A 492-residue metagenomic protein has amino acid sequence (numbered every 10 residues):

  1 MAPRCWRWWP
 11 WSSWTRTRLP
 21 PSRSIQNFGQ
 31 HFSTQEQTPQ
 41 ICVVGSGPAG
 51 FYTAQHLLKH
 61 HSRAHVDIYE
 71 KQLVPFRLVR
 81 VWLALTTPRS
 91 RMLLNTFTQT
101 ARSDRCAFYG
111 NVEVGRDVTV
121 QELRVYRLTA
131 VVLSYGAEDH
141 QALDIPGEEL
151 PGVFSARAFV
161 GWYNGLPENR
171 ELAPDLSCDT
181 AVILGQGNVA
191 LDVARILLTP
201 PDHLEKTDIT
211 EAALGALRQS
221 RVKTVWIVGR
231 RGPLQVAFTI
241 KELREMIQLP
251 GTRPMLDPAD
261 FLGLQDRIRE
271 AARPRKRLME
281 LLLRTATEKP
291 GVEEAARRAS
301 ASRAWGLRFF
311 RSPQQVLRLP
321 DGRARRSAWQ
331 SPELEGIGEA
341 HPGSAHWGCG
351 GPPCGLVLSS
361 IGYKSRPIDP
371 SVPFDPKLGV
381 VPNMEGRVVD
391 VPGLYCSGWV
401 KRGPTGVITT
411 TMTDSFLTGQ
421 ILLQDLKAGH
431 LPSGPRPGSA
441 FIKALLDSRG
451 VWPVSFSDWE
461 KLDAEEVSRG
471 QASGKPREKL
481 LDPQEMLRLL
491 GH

Functional and structural regions predicted by a protein language model:
M1-T38, H492: N-terminal mitochondrial targeting presequence
P3-W6, V391-H492: C-terminal, flexible cofactor-proximal segment of oxidoreductases
T34-A49, D175-G187: Beta1/beta-strand and adjacent pyrophosphate-binding region of the FAD-binding site in flavoprotein oxidoreductases
P39-A64, A190-P200: N-terminal Rossmann-like FAD-binding beta1-loop-alpha1 element of flavoenzymes
C42, N95-G152, Q314-A328: Feature captures the FAD/FMN-dependent oxidoreductase FAD-binding
H61-I68, V81-W82, R89-S90, T100 (+6 more regions): Dinucleotide-binding/catalytic capping subdomain of oxidoreductase cores
H140-R221, W226, L378-R387: Glycine-rich dinucleotide-binding loop and its adjacent helix/turn
G152-L172, V316-L319, E335-G403: FAD-site-proximal beta/loop scaffold in flavoenzymes
